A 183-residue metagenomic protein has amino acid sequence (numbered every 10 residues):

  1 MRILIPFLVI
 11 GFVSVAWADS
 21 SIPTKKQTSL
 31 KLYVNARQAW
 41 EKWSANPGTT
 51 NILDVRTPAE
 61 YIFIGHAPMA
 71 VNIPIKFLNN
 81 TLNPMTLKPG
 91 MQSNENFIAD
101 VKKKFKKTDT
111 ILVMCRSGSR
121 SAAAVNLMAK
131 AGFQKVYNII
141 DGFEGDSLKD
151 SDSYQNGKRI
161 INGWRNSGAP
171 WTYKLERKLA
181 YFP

Functional and structural regions predicted by a protein language model:
M1-R2: N-terminal hydrophobic targeting signals that begin at the initiator methionine
I5-V15: Bacterial N-terminal signal peptides
W17-T50, I62-D109, S121-P183: Rhodanese-like catalytic fold shared by cysteine-dependent sulfurtransferases and DSP/PTP-type phosphatases
I52-D54: Structural scaffold elements adjacent to functional motifs in cytosolic proteins
T57: Short, glycine/acidic-enriched loop or turn micro-motifs at the edges of active sites
M114: Short, surface-exposed ligand- or partner-binding patches at beta-edge/loop junctions that are enriched in aromatics
G118: Conserved G/P- and acidic residue-centered "switch" motifs that form tight phosphate/ATP-binding loops in soluble
